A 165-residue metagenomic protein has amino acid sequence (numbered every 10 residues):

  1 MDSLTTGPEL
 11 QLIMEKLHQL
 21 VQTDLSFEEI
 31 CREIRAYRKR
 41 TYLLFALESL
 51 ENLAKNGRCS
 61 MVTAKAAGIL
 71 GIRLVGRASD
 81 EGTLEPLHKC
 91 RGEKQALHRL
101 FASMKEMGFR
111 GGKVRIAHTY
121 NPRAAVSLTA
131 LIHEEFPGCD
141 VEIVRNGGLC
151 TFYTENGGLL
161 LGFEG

Functional and structural regions predicted by a protein language model:
M1-S3: Short beta->alpha connector loops at strand-helix junctions that form conserved, small/polar/Pro-enriched
T5-G165: Mixed-charge interfacial surface used for oligomerization/domain docking and macromolecular partner engagement
